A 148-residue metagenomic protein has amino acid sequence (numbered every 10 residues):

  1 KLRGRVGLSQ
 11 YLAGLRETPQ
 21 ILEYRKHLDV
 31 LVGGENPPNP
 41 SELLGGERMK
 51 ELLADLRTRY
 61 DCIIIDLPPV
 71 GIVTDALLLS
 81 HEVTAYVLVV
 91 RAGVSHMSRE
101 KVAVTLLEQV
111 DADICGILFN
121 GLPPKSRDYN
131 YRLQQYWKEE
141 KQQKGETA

Functional and structural regions predicted by a protein language model:
K1-A148: P-loop NTP-binding module
